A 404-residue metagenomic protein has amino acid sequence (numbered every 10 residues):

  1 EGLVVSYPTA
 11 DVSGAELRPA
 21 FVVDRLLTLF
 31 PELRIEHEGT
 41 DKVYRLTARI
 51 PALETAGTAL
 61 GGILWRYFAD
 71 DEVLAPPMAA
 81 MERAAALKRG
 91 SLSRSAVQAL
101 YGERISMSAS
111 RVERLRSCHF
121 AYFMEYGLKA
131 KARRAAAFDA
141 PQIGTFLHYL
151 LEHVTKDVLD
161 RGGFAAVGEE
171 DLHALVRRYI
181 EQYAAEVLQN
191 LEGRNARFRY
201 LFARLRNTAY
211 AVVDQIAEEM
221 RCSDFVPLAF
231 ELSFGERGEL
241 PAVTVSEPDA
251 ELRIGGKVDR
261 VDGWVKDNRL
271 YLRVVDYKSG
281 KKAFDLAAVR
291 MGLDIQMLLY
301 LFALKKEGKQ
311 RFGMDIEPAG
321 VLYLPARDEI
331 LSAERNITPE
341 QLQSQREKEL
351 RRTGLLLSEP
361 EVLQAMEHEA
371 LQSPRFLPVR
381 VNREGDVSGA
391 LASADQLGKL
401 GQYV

Functional and structural regions predicted by a protein language model:
V4-P8: Acidic beta-strand-to-loop metal/phosphate-binding motif
D11-L17, D24, T28-V404: Structural signature of nuclease core domains in nucleic-acid processing machines
